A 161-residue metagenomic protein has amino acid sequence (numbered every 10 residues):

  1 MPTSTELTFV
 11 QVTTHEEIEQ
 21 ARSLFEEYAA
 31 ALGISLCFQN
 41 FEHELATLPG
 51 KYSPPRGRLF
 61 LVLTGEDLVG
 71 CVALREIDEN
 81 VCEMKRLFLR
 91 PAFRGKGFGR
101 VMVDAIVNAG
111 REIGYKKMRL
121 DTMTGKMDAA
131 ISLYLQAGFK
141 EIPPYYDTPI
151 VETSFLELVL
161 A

Functional and structural regions predicted by a protein language model:
P2-T3, E152-A161: Terminal substrate-recognition subdomain of acyl/acetyltransferases
L7-K85, R90-P91, V103-A105, A109 (+2 more regions): Acetyl-CoA-dependent GNAT
E66, G97, G114: Conserved G/P- and acidic residue-centered "switch" motifs that form tight phosphate/ATP-binding loops in soluble
R90-K96, G125: Active-site acidic-Proline motif in GNAT/NAT acetyltransferases
K96, R100, D104: Residues forming the Rossmann-fold NAD(P)(H) cofactor-binding site
G110-T122: Conserved GNAT acetyl-CoA-binding A-motif
L120-A130, D147-V151: Conserved beta-strand-loop-alpha-helix junction that forms the acyl-donor binding cleft
A130-Y134, F139: Conserved active-site tyrosine of GNAT-family acetyltransferases
